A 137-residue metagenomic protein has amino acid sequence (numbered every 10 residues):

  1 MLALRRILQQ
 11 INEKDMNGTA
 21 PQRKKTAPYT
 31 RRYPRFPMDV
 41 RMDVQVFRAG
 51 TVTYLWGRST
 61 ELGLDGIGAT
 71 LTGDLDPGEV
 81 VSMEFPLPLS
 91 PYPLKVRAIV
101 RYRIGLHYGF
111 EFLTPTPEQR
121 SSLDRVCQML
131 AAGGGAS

Functional and structural regions predicted by a protein language model:
M1-L62, D124, Q128-S137: N-terminal helix initiation/capping motif
M42-F47, E79-P91: Short conserved beta-strand and strand-loop elements enriched in small hydrophobics with frequent Asp/Gly
A49, L64, R103-H107: Short, conserved beta-turn/loop elements at beta-strand boundaries and strand-helix junctions
L55-G57, V96-R101: Short beta-strand-centered aromatic/proline hotspots
E61, V100-I104, T114: A residue-level detector for short acidic-glycine micro-motifs
I67-L71, L106-T114: Short, solvent-exposed secondary-structure boundary/capping segments
